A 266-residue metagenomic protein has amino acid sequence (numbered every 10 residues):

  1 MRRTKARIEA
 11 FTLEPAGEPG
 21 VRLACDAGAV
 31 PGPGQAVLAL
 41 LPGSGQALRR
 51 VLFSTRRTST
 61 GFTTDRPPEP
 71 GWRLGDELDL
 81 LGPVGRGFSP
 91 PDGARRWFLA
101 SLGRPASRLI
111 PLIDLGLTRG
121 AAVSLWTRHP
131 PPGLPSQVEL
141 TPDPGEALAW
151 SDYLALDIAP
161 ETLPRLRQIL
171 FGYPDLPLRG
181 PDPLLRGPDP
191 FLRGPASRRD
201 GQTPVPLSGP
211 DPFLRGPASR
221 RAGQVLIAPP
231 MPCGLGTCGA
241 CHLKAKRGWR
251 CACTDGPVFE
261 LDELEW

Functional and structural regions predicted by a protein language model:
M1-D76: Ferredoxin-reductase
V30, Q46, G87, S107 (+1 more regions): Short, acidic Gly/Pro/Ser/Thr-rich loop/turn segments
A39, D79-L81, L243: A generic structural signal for residues embedded in beta-strands
S44-T55, V84-L99, C253: Short, Lys/Arg- and Gly-enriched loop/turn segments at beta-strand edges
P70-G194, D200-P230: FNR/FR-type flavoprotein reductase catalytic core
A228-P257: Local cysteine-cluster metal-coordination motifs and their immediate loop/turn environment, predominantly Fe-S cluster
T254-W266: Short microdomains enriched in Cys/His and/or Lys/Arg
